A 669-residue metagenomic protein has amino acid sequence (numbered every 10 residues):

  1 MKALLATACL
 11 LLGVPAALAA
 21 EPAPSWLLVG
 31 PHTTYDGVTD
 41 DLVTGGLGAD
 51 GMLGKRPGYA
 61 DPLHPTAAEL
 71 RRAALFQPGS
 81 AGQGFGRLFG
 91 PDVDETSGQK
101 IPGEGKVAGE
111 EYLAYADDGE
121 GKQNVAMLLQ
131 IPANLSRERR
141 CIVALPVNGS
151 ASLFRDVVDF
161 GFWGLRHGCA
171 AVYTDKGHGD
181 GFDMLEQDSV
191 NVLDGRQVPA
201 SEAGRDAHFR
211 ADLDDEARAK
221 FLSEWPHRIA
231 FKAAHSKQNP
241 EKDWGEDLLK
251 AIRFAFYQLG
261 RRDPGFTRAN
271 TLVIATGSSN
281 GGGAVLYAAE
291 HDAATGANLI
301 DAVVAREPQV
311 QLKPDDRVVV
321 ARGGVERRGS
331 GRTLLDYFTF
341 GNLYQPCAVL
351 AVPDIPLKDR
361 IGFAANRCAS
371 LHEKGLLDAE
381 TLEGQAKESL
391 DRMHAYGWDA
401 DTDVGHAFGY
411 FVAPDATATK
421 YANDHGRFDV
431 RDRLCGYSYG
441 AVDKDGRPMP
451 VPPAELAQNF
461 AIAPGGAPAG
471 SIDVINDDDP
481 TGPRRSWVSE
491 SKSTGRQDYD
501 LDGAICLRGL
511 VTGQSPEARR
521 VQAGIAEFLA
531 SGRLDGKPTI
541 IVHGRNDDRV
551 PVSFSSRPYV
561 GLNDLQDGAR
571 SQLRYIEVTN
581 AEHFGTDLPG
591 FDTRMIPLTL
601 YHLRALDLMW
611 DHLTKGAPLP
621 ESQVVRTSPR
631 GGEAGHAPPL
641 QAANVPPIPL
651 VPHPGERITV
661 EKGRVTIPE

Functional and structural regions predicted by a protein language model:
M1-L18: Gram-negative bacterial Sec-dependent N-terminal signal peptides
A20-E669: C-terminal His-loop and adjacent cap/lid subdomain of alpha/beta-hydrolase
